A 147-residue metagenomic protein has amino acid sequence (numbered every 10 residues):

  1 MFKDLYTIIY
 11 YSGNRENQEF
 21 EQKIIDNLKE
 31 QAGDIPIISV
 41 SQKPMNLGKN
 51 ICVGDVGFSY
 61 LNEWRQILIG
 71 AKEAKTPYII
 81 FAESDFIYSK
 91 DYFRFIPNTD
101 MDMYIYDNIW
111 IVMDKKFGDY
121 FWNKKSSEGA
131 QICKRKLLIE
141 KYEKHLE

Functional and structural regions predicted by a protein language model:
M1-K23: N-proximal low-complexity "stem/linker" segments adjacent to membrane-targeting elements
E16-Q22, C52-L61, N123: Short, flexible/disordered intra-domain loops and linkers
N17-E19, N46-G48, Y88-D91, V112-K115 (+1 more regions): Short catalytic/ligand-binding loop motif for oxyanion handling, primarily in non-cytosolic enzymes, centered on
Q22-I35: Short, acidic, metal-binding catalytic loop of nucleotide-sugar glycosyltransferases
S39-T76, Y92-R94: Active-site-proximal specificity loops/subdomain of glycosyltransferases
I79: Short aromatic/hydrophobic "clamp" motif used to bind/position activated sugar donors
E83-I87: The conserved acidic donor/metal-binding loop of glycosyltransferases
F93-E147: Conserved catalytic core of nucleotide-sugar-dependent glycosyltransferases
